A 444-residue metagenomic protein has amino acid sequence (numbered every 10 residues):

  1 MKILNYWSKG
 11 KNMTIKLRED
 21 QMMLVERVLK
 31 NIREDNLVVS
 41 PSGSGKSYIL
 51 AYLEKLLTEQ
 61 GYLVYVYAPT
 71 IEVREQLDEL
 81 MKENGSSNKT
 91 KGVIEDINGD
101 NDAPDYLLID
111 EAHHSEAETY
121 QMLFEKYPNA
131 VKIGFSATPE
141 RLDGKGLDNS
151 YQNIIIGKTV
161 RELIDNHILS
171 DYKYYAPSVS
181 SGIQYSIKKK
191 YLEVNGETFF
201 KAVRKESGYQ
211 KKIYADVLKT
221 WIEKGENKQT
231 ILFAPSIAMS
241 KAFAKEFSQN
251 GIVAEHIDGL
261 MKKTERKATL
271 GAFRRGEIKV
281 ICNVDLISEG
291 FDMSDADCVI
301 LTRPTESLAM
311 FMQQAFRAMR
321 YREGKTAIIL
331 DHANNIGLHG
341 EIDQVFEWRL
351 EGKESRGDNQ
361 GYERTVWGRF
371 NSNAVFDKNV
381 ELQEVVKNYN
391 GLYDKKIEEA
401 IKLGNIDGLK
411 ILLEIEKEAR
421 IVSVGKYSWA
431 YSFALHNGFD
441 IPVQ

Functional and structural regions predicted by a protein language model:
I3-L37: Conserved pre-motif I regulatory segment
R33-Y52: Walker A/P-loop
Y67, I71-A103: Inter-Walker segment of RecA-like/P-loop motor cores
E75, A242, I252-V284: Conserved helicase ATPase core of P-loop NTP-dependent helicases/translocases
A117-Y174: Post-DEXD/H (motif II) to motif III coupling segment of the RecA-like Helicase ATP-binding lobe
I154-I231: Conserved interdomain linker/interface between the two RecA-like ATPase lobes of SF2 helicase motors
K279-N283, E289-P304, M310, R317 (+1 more regions): A short beta-strand element within the Helicase C-terminal
R317-F346: Conserved segment of the helicase C-terminal RecA-like domain
